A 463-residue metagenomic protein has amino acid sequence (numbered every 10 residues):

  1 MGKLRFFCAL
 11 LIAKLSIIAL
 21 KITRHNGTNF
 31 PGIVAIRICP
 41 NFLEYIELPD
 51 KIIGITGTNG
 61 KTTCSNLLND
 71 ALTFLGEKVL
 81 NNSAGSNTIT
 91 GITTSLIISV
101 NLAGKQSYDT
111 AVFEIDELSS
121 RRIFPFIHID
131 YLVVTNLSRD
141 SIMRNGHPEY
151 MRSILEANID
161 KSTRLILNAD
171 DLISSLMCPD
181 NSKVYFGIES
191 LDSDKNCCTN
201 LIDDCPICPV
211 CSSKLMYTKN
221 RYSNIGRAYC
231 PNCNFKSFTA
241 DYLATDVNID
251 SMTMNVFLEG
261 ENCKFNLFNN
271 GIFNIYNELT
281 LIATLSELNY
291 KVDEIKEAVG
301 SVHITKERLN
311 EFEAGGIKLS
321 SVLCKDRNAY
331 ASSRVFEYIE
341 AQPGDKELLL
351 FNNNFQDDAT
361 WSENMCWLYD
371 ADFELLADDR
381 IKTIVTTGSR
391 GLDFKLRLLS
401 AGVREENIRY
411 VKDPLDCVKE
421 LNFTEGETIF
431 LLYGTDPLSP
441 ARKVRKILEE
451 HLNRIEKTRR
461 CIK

Functional and structural regions predicted by a protein language model:
M1-K21, H25-T28, S212, C230-N234 (+4 more regions): ATP-dependent carboxylate-amine ligase
K3-P206: Phosphate-binding loop of NTP-binding sites
T58, S86-N87, I272, N289 (+2 more regions): Short, surface-exposed acidic/glycine-rich loop or hinge patches that mediate macromolecular interfaces
S65, R122-I123, M143-R144, S175-C178 (+7 more regions): Short glycine-/acidic-enriched loop or helix-start segments at secondary-structure transitions that form or flank
L68, L72, I92-L96, E278-L288 (+1 more regions): Buried hydrophobic packing segments
L75, P125-F126, A283-N289, Q342: Alpha-helix C-terminal capping segments
K78, D130-Y131, T163-R164, S182 (+4 more regions): Residues at the starts of beta-strands that form the adenosine-phosphate
G187-Y330: Adenine nucleotide phosphate-binding catalytic loops in nucleotide-utilizing enzymes
